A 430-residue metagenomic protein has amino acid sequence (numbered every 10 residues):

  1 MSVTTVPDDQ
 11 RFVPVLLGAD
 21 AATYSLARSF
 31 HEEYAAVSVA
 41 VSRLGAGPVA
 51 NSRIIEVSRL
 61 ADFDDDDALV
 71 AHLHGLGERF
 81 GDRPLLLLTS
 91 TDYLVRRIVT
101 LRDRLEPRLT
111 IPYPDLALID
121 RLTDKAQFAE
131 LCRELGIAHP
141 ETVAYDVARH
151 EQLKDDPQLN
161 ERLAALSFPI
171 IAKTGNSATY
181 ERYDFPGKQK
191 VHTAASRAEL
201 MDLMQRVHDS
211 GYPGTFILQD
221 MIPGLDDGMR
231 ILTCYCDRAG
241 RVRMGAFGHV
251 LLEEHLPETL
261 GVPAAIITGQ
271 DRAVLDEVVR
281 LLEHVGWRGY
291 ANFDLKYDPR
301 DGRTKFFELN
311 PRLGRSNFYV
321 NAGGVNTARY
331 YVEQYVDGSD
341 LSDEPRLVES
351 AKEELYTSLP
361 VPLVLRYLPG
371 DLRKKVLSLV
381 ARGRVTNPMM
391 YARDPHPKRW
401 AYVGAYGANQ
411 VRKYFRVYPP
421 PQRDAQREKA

Functional and structural regions predicted by a protein language model:
M1-P114, D120, Q127, A148-N160 (+2 more regions): ATP-binding N-terminal substructure of ATP-dependent carboxylate-amine bond-forming enzymes
R121-F216, A239, R272: Active-site nucleotide/adenylate-binding loops and adjacent lid/helix of ATP-dependent enzymes
A194-E254, G269-D276, Y297, T304-K305: Phosphate-binding site of ATP-dependent enzymes
L251-P263, N310-G324: Glycine-rich phosphate/pyrophosphate-binding beta-alpha loops
P257-L260, T268-F293: Oxyanion-binding "anion nests"
L282-F318: Conserved metal-phosphate-binding beta-hairpin within the catalytic cores of diverse ATP-dependent phosphoryl-transfer
E333-A430: Peripheral (often C-terminal) accessory segments that flank ATP-dependent C-N-forming ligase machineries
